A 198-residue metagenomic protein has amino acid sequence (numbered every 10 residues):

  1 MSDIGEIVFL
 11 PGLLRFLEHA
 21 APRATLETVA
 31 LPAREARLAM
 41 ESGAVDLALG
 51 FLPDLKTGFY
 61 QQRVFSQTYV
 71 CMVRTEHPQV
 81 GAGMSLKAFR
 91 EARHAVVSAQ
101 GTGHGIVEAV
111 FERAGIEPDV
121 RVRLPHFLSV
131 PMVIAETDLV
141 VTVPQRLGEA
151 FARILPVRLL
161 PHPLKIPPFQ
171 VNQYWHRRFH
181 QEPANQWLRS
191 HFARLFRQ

Functional and structural regions predicted by a protein language model:
M1, Y69, M84-G103, A193-F196: Short loop->beta-strand "edge-of-pocket" segments that line small-molecule binding or catalytic clefts across diverse
M1-E6, A20-A24, S66-T68, F89-A92 (+1 more regions): Interdomain hinge and pocket-entrance segments immediately C-terminal to HTH DNA-binding domains
M1-K56, L124: Central regulatory/effector-binding core of bacterial HTH transcription factors
F9-G12, T75, G81, L86 (+2 more regions): A late-sequence structural motif
L10, F51, Q79-G81, R93-A114 (+3 more regions): Secondary-structure junction motif
M40-L49, Y69, I116, I134-V141: Alpha-to-beta junction loops
L55-R63, Q67-T68, L128-R177: Beta-alpha-beta core module
K56-H94, R177, N185: Flexible hinge/capping segments at coil-to-helix
